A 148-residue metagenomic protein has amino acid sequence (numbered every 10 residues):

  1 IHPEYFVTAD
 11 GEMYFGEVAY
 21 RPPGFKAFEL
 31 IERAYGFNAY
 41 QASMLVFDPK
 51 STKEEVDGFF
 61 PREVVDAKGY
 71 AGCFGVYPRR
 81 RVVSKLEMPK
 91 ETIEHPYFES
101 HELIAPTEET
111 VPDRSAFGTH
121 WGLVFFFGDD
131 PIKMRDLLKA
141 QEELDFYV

Functional and structural regions predicted by a protein language model:
I1-G11: Internal nucleotide-binding/catalytic subdomain
I1-H2, A19-R81: Active-site "cap" helix and flanking loop/linker of ATP-utilizing ligase/carboxylase catalytic domains
T8, V65-G69, S115-T119: A structural signal for short secondary-structure junctions
Y14-E17: Protein kinase-like catalytic core scaffold
F60-V64, P89-E91, E109-S115: Short proline/glycine-enriched turn/loop segments at secondary-structure junctions
V76-T107: Glycine-rich active-site loop/lid that clamps phosphate-bearing ligands
L103-V148: Generic C-terminus detector
